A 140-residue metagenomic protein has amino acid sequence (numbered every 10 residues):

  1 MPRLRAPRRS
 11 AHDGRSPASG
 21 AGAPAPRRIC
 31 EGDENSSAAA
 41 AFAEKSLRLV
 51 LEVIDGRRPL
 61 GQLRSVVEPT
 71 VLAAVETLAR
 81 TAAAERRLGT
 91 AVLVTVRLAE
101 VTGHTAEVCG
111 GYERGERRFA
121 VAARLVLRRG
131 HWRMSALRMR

Functional and structural regions predicted by a protein language model:
M1-A41, R80-T105, R118, R128-H131 (+1 more regions): Juxtamembrane and targeting peptides
R28-A84: Core segments of small alpha/beta cavity-forming domains
R57-T70, V92, L127, W132-R140: Amphipathic, hydrophobic secondary-structure cores in small proteins
E107-E113: Short beta-strand segments that buttress and anchor functional surface loops
E113-A120: Short, highly charge-biased, low-complexity peptide segments
A123-L125: Low-complexity, glycine/alanine/valine/leucine- and proline-rich hydrophobic stretches
